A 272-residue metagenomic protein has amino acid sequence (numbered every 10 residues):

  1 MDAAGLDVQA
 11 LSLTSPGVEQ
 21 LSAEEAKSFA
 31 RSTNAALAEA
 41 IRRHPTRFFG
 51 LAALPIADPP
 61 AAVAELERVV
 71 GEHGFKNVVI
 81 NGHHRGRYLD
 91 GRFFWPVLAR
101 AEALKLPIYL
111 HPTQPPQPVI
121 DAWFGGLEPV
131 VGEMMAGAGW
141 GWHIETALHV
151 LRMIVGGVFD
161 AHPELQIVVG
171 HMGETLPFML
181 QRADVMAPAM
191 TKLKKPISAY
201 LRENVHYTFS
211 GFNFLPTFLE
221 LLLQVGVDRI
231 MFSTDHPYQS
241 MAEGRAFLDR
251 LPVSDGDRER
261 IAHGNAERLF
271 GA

Functional and structural regions predicted by a protein language model:
M1-V8, A35-R43, A64-R68, G156-G157 (+5 more regions): Mid-to-C-terminal alpha-helical segments outside catalytic/metal-binding sites
D7, L11-H149: Active-site gating/metal-coordination segments in enzymes
H73-N77, E102-P107, H162-E164, L201-H206 (+1 more regions): Glycine-enriched alpha-helix->loop->beta-strand junction motifs that scaffold or abut catalytic
T113-Q114, I154, G173, N213 (+1 more regions): Catalytic metal-binding/acid-base residues of hydrolase active sites
I120-F124, M179-A183, E243-R245: Short aromatic-enriched loop/helix-cap "lid" or pocket-rim segments at secondary-structure transitions that line
G141-L148, T191-L219: Aromatic-anchored helix/helix-loop segment that forms the rim or "lid" of small-molecule/cofactor binding pockets
I154-Y200: Aromatic-lined glycan-binding groove of carbohydrate-active enzymes
